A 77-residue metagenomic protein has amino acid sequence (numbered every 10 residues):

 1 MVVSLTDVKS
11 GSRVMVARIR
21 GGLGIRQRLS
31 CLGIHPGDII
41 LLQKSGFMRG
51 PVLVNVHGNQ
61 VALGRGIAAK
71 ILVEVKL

Functional and structural regions predicted by a protein language model:
M1-L77: Compact, glycine-rich, soluble single-domain proteins
